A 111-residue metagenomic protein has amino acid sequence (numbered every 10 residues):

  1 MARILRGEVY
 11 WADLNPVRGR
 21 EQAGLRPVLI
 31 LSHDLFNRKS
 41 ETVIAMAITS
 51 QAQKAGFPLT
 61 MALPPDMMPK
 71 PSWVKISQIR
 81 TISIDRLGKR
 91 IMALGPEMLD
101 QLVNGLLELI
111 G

Functional and structural regions predicted by a protein language model:
M1-G111: Conserved functional hotspots at enzyme active or ligand-binding sites that engage polyanionic ligands
